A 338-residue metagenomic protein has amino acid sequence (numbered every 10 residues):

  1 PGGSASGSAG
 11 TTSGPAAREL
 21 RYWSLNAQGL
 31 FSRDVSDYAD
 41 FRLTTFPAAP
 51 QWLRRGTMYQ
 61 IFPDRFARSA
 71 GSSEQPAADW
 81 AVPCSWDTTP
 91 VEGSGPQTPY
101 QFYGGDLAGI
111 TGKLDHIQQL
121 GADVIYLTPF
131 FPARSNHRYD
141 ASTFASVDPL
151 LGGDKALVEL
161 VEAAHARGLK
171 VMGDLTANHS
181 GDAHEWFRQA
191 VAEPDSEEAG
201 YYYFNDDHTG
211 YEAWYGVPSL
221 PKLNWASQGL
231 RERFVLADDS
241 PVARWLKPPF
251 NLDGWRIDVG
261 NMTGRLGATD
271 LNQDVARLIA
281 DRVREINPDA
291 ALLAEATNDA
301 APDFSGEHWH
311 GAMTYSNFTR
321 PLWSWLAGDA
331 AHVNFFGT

Functional and structural regions predicted by a protein language model:
G2-G3: Beta-strand-rich extracellular modules
S6-T12, A16-T338: Active-site and adjacent substrate-binding regions of carbohydrate-active enzymes
